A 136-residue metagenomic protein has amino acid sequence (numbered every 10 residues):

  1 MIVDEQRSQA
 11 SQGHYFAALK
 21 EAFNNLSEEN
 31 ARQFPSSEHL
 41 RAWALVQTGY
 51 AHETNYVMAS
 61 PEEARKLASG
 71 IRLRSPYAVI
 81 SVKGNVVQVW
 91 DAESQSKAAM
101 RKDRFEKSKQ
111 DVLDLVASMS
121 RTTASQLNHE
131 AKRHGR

Functional and structural regions predicted by a protein language model:
M1-Q110, D114-R136: Acidic (Asp/Glu-rich) sequence patches and key acidic residues that form negatively charged surfaces used
